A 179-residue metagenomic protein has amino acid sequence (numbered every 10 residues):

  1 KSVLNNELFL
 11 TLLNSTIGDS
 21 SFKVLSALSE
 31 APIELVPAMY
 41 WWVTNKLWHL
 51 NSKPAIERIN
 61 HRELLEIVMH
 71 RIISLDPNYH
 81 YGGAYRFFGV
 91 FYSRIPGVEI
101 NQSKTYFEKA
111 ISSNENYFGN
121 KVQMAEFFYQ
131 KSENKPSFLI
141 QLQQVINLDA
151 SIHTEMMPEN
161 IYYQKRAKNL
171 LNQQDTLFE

Functional and structural regions predicted by a protein language model:
K1-V3, K104-T105, Y129, P136-I152: TPR/TPR-like (Sel1-like) alpha-helical repeat modules
N5, I73-S74, E108-S112, N147: Conserved structural position within tetratricopeptide repeats
N5-S15, A31-S52, N78-S93, F118-F128 (+2 more regions): Amphipathic alpha-helical repeat scaffolds of TPR domains
E30, L35, E57, D76-P77 (+3 more regions): Structural signature of alpha-solenoid helical repeat scaffolds
H49-H61, S93-Q102, K131-L139, T176-E179: Short coil/turn connectors between adjacent alpha-helices in alpha-solenoid helical repeat scaffolds
P77-S113: Alpha-helical adaptor scaffolds
Q141, N147, S151-E179: Terminal, low-structured helical/coil segments at or just beyond the last alpha-helical repeat
